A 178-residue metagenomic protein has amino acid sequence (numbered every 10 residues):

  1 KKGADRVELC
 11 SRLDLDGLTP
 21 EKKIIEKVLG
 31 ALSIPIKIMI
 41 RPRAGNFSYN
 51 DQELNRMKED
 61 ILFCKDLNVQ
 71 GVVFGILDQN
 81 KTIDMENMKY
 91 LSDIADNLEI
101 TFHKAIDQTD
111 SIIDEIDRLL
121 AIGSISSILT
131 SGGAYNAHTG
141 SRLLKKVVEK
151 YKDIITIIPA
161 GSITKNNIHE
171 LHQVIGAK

Functional and structural regions predicted by a protein language model:
K1-K2, S48-F63, D107-G123, L144-D153 (+2 more regions): Catalytic cores of alpha/beta
K2, G30-A31, D66, D93 (+3 more regions): Residues at the C-terminal ends
K2-R12, L67-N68: Catalytic domains of carbohydrate-active enzymes, especially glycoside hydrolases
R6-E8, P35-M39, Q70-V73, E99-T101 (+3 more regions): Structural preference for beta-strand elements that scaffold enzyme active sites
L15, T19, K23, S48-N55 (+8 more regions): Residues at secondary-structure transition points
G17-A44, I83-A105, S141-K165: Alpha-helix-loop-beta-strand connector modules within alpha/beta enzyme cores
K22-K23, G71-T82, I106-V147: Glycine/Thr-rich beta-alpha phosphate-binding loop at enzyme active sites
K27, M57-D66, E86-L91, E115-I116: Short, charged beta->alpha transition segments
